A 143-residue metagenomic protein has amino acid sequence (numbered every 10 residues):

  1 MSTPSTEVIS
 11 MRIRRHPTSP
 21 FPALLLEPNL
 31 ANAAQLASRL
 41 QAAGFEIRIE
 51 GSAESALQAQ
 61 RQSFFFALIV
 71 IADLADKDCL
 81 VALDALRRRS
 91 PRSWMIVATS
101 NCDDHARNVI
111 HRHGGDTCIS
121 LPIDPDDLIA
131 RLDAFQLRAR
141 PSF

Functional and structural regions predicted by a protein language model:
M1-R39, A43, F66, R88 (+1 more regions): Non-catalytic signal-transmission and effector/linker regions of two-component phosphorelay proteins
A33, F66-R88, T99: Conserved phosphotransfer microenvironments
I49-A67: Acidic, metal-coordinating helix/loop segments flanking the phosphotransfer/catalytic sites of two-component signaling
S52-S55, A75, N101-H105: Negatively charged, flexible loop motifs adjacent to catalytic sites in prokaryotic signal transduction proteins
R61-S63, A85-R92, H113: Conserved phosphotransfer cores of two-component systems
V81, N101-C118: Alpha4 helix (beta4-alpha4-beta5 surface) of REC/receiver domains from two-component response regulators
R92-D104: A short, hydrophobic beta-strand element within the central beta-sheet of small alpha/beta folds
L121: A Lys-centered signature of the CheY-like receiver
